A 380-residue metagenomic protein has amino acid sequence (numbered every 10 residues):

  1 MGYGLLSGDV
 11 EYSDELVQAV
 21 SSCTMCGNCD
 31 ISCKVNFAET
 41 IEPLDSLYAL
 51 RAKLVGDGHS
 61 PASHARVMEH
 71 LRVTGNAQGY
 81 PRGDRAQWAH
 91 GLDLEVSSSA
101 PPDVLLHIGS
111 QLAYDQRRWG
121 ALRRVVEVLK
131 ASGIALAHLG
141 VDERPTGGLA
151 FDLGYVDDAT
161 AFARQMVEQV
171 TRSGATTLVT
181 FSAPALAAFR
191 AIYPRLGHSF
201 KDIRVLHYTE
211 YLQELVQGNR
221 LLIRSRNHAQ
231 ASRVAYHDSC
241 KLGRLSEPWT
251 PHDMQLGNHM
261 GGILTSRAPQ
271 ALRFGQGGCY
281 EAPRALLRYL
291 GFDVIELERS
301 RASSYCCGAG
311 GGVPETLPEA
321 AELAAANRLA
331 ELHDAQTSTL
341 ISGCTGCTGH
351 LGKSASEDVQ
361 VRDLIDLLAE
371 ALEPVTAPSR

Functional and structural regions predicted by a protein language model:
M1-G197, R380: Iron-sulfur-cluster electron-transfer modules
N36, A113-I203, G243, E247-T250 (+1 more regions): Cofactor-cradling patches in redox/metallo enzymes
D103-H107, R220-I295: Basic- and aromatic-lined ligand-binding clefts that recognize polyanionic substrates
I108-S110, S182, H207-T209, D238-C240: Short, structured patches in soluble enzyme cores that scaffold and shape functional sites
T160-M166, Y211-N219: Active-site glycine-rich loop that binds ribose-phosphate moieties when present
L178, R204-V216: Catalytic core of nucleotide-activated saccharide and alditol-phosphate transferases
A191-P194, V216-I223: Distinct, well-ordered alpha-helical segments
